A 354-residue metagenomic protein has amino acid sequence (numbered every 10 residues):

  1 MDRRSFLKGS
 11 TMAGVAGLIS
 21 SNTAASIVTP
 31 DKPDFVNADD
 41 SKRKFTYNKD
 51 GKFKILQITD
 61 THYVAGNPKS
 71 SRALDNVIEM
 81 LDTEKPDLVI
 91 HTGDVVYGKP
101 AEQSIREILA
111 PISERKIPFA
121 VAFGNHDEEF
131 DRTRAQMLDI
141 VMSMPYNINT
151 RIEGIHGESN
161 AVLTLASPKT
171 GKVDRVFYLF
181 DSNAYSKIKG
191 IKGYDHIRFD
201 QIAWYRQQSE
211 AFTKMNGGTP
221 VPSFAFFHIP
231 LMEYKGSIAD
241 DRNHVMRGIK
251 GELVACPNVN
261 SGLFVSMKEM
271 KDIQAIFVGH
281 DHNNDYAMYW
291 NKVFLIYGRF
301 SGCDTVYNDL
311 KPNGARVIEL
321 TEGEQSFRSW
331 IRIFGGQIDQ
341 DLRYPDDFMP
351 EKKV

Functional and structural regions predicted by a protein language model:
S5-I27: N-terminal export signals
I27-I108: N-terminal active-site segment of His-dependent metallophosphoesterases
T29-F45, K49, V162-S167, G171 (+3 more regions): Binuclear metal-dependent phosphoesterase catalytic core
P33-R43, Y47, R106-G218, A315-T321: Extended active-site neighborhood of metal-dependent phosphoesterases/phosphodiesterases
Q57-L74, V96-Q103, I188-H196, V245-E252 (+1 more regions): Acidic/histidine-rich helix-loop elements that form or flank divalent-metal/phosphate-binding sites at the catalytic
Q57-T59, V89-D94, F119-N125, F226-F227 (+3 more regions): Active-site neighborhood of phospho(di)ester-bond hydrolases with catalytic His/Asp-centered motifs
V64-G66, Y97-P100, V121-R132, Y185-I188 (+3 more regions): Active-site environment of divalent metal-dependent phosphoester hydrolases
K85-D87, V176-L179, I191-D285: His/acidic metal-ligating clusters that form di-metal
